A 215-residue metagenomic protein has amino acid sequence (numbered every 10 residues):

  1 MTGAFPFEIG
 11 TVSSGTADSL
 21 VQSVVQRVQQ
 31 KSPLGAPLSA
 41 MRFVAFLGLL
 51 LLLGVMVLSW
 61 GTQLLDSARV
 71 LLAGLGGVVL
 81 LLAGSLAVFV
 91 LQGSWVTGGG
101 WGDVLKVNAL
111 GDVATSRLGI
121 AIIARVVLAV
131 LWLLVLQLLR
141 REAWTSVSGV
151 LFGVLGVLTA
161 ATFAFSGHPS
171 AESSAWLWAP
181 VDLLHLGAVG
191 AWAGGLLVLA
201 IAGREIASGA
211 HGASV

Functional and structural regions predicted by a protein language model:
M1-V215: Polytopic transmembrane helical bundles with strong interfacial aromatic enrichment
